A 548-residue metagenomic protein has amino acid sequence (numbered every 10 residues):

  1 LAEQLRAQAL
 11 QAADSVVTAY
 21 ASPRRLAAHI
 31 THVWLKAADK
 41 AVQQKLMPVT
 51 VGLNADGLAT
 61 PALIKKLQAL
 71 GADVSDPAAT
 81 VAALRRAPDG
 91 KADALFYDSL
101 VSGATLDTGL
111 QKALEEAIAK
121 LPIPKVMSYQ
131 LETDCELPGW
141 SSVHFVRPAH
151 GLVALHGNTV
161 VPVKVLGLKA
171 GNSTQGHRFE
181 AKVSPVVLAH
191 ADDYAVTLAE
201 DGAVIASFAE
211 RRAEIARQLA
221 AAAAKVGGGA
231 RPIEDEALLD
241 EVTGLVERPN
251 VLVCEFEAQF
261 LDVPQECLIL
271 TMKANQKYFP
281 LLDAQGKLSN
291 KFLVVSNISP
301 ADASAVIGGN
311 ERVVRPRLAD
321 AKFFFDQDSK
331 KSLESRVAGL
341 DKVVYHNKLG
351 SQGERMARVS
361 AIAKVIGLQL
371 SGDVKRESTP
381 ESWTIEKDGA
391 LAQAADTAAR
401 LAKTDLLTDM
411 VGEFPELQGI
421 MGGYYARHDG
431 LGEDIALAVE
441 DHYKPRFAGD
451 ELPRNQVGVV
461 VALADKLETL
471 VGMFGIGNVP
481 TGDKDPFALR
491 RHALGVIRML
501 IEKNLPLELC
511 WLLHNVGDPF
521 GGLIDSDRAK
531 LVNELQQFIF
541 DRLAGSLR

Functional and structural regions predicted by a protein language model:
L1-R548: Amphipathic alpha-helical "coupling" segments that flank catalytic cores
